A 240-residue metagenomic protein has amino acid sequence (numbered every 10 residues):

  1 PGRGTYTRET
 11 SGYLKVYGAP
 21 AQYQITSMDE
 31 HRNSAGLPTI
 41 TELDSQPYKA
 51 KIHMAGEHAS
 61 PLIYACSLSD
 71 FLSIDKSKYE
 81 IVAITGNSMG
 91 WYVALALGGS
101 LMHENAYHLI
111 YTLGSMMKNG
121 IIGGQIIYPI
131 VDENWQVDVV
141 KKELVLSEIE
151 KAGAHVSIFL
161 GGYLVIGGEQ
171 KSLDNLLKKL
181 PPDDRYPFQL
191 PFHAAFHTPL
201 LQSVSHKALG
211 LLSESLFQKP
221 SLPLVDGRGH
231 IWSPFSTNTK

Functional and structural regions predicted by a protein language model:
P1-G4, N87-S88, E169: A short acidic Gly-Thr/Ser loop motif
P1-I81, S213-K240: Acyltransferase/transacylase module recognition
E42-L43, T85-G86, A154-L160: Short beta-strand
L68, A94-L95: Short, hydrophobic alpha-helix immediately C-terminal to the catalytic nucleophile
E80-A83, G162-L164: Short active-site oxyanion
V82-G90, A94: Gly/Ala-rich beta-loop-alpha elbow adjacent to hydrolase catalytic centers
G98-T239: Alpha/beta catalytic cores of group-transfer enzymes, especially the acyltransferase/condensing modules of polyketide
